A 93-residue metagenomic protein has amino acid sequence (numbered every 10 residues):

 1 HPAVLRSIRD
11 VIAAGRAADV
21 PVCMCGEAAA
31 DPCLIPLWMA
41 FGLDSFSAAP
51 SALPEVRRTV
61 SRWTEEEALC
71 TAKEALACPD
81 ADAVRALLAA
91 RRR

Functional and structural regions predicted by a protein language model:
H1-R93: Non-catalytic helical/linker scaffolds that mediate oligomerization, partner binding, and domain coupling around large
